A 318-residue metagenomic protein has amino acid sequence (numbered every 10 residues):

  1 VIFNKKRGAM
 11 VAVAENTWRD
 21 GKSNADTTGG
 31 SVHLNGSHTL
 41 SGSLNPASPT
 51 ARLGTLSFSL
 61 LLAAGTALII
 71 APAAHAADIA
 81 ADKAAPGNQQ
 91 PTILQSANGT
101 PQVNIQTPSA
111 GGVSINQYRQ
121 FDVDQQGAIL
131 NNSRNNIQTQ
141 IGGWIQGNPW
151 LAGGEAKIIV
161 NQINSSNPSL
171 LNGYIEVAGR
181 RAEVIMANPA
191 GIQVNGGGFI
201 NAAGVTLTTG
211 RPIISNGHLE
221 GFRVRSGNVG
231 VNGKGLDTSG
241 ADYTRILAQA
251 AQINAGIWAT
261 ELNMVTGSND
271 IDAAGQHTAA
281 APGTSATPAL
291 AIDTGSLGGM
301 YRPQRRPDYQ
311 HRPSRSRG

Functional and structural regions predicted by a protein language model:
I2-T27, G36-S37, A71-R317: Solvent-exposed adhesion/ligand-recognition segments of exported proteins
N24-A25, L34-T50: Extended low-complexity, intrinsically disordered segments associated with secretion/export and membrane-tethering
L44-P46, A63, A110, T287: A general structural-boundary detector
R52-I70: Bacterial N-terminal signal peptides
